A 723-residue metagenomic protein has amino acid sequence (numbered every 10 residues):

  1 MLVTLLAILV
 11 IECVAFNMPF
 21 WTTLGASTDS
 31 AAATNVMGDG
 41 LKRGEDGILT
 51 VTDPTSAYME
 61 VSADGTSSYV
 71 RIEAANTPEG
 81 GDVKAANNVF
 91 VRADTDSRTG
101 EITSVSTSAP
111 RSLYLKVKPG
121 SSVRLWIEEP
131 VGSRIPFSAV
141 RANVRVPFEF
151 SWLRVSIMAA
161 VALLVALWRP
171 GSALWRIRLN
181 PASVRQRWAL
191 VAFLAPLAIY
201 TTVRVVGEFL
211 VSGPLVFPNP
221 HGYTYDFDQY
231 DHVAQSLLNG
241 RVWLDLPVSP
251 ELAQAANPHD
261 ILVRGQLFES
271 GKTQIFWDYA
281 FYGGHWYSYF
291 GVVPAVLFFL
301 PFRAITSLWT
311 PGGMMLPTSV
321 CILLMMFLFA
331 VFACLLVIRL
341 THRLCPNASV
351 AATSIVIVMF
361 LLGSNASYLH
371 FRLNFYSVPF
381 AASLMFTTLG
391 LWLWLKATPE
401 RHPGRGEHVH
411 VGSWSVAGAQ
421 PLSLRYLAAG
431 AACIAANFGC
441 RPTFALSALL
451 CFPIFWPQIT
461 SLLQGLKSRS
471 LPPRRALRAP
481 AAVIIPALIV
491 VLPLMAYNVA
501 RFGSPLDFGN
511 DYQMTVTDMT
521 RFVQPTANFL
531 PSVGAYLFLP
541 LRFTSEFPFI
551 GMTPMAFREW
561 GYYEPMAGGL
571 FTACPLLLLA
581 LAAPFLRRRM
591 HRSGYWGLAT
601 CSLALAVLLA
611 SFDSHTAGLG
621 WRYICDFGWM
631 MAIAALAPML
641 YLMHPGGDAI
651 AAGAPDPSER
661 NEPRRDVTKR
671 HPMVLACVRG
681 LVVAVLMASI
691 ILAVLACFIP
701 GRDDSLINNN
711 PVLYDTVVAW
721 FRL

Functional and structural regions predicted by a protein language model:
M1-P19, L153-D228, T353, L471-P486 (+1 more regions): Start-transfer (signal-anchor) and selected internal transmembrane alpha helices of multi-pass inner/ER membrane
W168-G171, F547, M555-W596: Hydrophobic, aromatic-rich transmembrane alpha-helices and their immediate juxtamembrane boundary segments
Y223, F227, N239-F290, T306-G313 (+5 more regions): Interfacial juxtamembrane loops and adjacent helix segments that form the catalytic/substrate-binding surfaces
V292, G312-F329, A348-L384, D613-S614: Aromatic- and kink-enriched transmembrane "portal" helix at the membrane-lumen/periplasm boundary that abuts
L300, L316-P346, L389: Transmembrane-helix motifs of polytopic, lipid-linked glycan transferases
I357, L361, T388, W414-R441 (+2 more regions): Membrane-interface alpha helices of multi-pass inner-membrane proteins
A381-W414, I434, M630-A634: Specific aromatic-rich, kink-prone transmembrane helix
S447-L488: Perimembrane helix-loop-helix junctions
